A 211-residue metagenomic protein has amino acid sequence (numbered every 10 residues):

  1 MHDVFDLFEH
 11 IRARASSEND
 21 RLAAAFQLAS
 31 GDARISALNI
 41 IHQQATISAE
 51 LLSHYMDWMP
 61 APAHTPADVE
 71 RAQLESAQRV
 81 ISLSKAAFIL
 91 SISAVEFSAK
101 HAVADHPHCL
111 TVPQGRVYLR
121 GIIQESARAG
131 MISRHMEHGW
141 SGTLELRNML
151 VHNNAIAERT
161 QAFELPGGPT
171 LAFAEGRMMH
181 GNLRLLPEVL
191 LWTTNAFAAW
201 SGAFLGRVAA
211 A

Functional and structural regions predicted by a protein language model:
M1-I89, R134-L146, Q161-A211: Extended intrinsically disordered or low-complexity regions, especially N/C-terminal cytosolic tails and loops, rather
L74-V112: Extracellular-facing segments of soluble proteins and assemblies that are Gly/Ser/Thr-biased and enriched in aromatics
F97-E145, H152-N153, E158: Short non-catalytic regulatory patches outside canonical folded cores
